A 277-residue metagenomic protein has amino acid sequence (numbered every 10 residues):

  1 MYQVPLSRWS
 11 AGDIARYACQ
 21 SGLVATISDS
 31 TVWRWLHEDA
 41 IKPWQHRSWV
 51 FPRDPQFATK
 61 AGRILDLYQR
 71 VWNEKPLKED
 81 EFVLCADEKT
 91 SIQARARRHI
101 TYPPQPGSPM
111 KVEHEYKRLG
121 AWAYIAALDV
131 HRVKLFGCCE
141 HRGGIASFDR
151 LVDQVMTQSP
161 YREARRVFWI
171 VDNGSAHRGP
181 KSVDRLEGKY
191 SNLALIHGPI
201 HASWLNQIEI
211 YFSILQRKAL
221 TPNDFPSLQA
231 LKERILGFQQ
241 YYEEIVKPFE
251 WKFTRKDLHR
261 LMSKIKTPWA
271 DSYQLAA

Functional and structural regions predicted by a protein language model:
M1-I27, V71, L77-K78: A short, amphipathic alpha-helix used for macromolecular contacts
D13, A61-D153, M262, K266-W269: Extended, low-complexity cationic-aromatic segments
I14, V32, C85-D87, A127 (+8 more regions): Mobile genetic element proteins and their domesticated derivatives, centered on retroelements and DNA transposons
I27-A40: Major-groove recognition helix of helix-turn-helix-like DNA-binding domains
K111-Y116, E187-Q207, N223-F225: RNase H-like polynucleotidyl transferase catalytic core
G143-I145, W169-K181, P199-L205: Acidic, metal-coordinating catalytic cores used for nucleic-acid/nucleotide bond scission and strand-transfer chemistry
I208-A230, Y241-I245: Active-site proximal helix-loop segment of RNase H-like, two-metal nucleases, encompassing DDE(D)
A230-A277: C-terminal domain-tail junction helix/linker
